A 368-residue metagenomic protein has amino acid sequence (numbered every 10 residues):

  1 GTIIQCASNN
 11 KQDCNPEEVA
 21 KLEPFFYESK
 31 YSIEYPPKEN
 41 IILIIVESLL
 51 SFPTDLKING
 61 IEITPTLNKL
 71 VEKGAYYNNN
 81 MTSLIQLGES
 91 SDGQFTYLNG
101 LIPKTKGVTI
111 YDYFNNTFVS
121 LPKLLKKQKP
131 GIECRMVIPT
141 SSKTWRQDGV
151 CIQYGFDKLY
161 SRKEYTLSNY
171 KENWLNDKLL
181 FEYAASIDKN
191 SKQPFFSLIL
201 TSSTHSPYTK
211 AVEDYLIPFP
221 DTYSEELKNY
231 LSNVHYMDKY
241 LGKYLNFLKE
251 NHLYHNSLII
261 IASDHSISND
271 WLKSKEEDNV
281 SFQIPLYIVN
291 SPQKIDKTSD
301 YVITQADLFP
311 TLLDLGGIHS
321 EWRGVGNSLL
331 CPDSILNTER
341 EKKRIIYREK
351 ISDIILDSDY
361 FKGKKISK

Functional and structural regions predicted by a protein language model:
G1-K11: Transmembrane and membrane-interface helices of multi-pass, inner-membrane envelope-modifying transferases
N10-Y27: Helix-hairpin-helix/helix-loop-helix acidic hairpins
E23-K368: Solvent-exposed soluble domains appended to multi-pass membrane proteins
